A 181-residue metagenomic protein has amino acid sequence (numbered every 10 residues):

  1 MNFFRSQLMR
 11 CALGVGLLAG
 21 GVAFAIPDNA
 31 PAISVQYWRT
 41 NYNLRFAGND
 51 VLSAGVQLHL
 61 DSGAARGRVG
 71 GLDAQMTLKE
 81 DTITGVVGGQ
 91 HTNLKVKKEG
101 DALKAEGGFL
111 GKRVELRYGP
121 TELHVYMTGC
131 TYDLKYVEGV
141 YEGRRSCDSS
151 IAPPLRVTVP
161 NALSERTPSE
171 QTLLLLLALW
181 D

Functional and structural regions predicted by a protein language model:
F3-S6, R10-C11, V22-A64, N93 (+1 more regions): Long terminal segments
N49-G85: N-terminal, post-signal-peptide region of Sec/Tat-exported proteins
E80-G89, G100-L103: A low-complexity, Ser/Thr/Gly/Pro-enriched, surface-exposed linker/loop concept that marks segments flanking
